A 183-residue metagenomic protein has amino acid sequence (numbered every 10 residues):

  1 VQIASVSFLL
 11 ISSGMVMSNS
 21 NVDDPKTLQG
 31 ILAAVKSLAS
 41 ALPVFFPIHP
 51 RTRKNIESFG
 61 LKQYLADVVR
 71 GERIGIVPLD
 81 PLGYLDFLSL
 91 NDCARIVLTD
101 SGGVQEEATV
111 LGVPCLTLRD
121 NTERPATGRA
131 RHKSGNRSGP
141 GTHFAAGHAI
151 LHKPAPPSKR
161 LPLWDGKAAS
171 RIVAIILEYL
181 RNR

Functional and structural regions predicted by a protein language model:
V1-A41, T52-R183: Nucleotide-activated sugar donor-binding and catalytic core shared by glycosyltransferases and related lipid-linked
V44-P50: Short internal beta-strands
